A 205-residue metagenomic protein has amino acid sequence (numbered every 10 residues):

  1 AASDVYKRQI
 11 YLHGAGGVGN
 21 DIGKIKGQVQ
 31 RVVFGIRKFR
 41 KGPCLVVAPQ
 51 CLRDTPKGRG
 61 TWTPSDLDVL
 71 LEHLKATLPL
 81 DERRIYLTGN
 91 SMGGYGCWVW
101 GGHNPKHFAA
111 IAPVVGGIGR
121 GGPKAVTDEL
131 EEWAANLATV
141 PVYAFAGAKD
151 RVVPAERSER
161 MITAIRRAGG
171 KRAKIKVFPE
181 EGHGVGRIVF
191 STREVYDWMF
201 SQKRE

Functional and structural regions predicted by a protein language model:
A1-Y6: Short, small-residue-biased leader/transition segments that mark boundaries at the very start of proteins
R8, L12-D68: Active-site machinery of serine-nucleophile hydrolases
L12-G14, V115, A146: The conserved beta1-alpha1 loop
N20-I25, G58-T61, V99-W100, G122-A125 (+3 more regions): Short, solvent-exposed loop/turn and secondary-structure capping segments
G42, N136-V142: Short, proline-enriched alpha-helix->beta-strand connector loops that line the catalytic pocket of alpha/beta-hydrolase
T55-M92, P105: Gly/Ser-rich "nucleophile elbow"/oxyanion-hole loop immediately N-terminal to the catalytic nucleophile in hydrolases
R59, F145, R151-E205: C-terminal catalytic histidine-bearing segment of alpha/beta-hydrolase fold enzymes
R83-N136: Primarily recognizes the serine-hydrolase "nucleophile elbow" in alpha/beta-hydrolase and SGNH/GDSL folds
